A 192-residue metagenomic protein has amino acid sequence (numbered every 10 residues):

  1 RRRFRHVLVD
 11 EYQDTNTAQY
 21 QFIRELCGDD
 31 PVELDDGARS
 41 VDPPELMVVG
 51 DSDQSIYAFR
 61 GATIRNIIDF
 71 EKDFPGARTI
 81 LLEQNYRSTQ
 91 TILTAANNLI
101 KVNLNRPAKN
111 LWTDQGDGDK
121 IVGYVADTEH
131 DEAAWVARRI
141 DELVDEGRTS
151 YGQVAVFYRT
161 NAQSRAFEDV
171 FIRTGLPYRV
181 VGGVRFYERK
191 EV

Functional and structural regions predicted by a protein language model:
R2, H6-V9, Q13-V192: Conserved motor-region signature of P-loop NTPase helicases/translocases
